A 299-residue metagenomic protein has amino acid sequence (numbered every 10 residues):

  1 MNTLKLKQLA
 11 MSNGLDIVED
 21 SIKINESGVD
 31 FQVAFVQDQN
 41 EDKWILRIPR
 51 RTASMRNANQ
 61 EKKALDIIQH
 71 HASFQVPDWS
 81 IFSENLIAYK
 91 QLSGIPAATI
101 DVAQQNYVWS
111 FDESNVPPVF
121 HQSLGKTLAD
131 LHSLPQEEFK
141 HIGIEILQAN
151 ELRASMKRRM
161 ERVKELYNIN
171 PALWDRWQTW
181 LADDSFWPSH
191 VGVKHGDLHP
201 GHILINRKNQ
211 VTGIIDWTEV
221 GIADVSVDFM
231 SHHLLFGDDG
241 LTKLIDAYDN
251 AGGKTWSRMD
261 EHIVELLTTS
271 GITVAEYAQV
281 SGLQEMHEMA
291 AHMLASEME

Functional and structural regions predicted by a protein language model:
N2-I17, V108-P117, H121-Q122, D130-G196 (+2 more regions): An alpha-helical support segment within catalytic cores of ATP-dependent transferases
L15-I22, I169-W174, G253-H262: Short, surface-exposed acidic
S21-G143: ATP-binding pocket architecture of kinase catalytic cores
Q32-Q37, L46, T179-V227: Active-site acidic catalytic loop and adjacent metal/ATP-binding pocket of ATP-dependent phosphoryl transfer enzymes
D38-D42, E84, R207-Q210, T268-G271: Short strand-connecting beta-turns/loops that link adjacent beta-strands
K62-K63, Q104-N106, Q148, M230-H232 (+1 more regions): Glycine-rich, phosphate-binding/catalytic loops in enzymes
H71-S73, Y167, A251-T255: Short helix-capping segments at alpha-helix termini
Q122, R162, S189, E219-I222 (+1 more regions): Helix-rich C-terminal or lid/interface subdomains of diverse kinases
